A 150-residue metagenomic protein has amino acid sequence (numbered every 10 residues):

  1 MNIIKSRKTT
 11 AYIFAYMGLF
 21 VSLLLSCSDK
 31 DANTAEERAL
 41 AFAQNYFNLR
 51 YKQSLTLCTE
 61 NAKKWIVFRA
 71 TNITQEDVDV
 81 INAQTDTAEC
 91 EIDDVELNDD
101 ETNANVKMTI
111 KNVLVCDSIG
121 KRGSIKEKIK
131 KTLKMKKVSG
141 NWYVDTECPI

Functional and structural regions predicted by a protein language model:
M1-L25: Sec-dependent bacterial lipoprotein signal peptides
M1-R7, D29, V106, K111 (+1 more regions): Generic cytosolic/nucleocytoplasmic N-terminal low-complexity/intrinsically disordered segments
Y16-G18, V95, S124: Residues embedded in well-ordered secondary-structure elements
L25-N48: Short, low-complexity N-terminal intrinsically disordered segments enriched in polar/charged residues
S28, L57-T59, E89-E91, V115-D117 (+1 more regions): Sequence contexts marking disulfide-bonded cysteines in secreted/extracellular proteins
Y51-N105, T109-K111: Short solvent-exposed beta->alpha transition segments
L97-I150: Exposed beta-sheet edge and beta->alpha loop/turn motif
